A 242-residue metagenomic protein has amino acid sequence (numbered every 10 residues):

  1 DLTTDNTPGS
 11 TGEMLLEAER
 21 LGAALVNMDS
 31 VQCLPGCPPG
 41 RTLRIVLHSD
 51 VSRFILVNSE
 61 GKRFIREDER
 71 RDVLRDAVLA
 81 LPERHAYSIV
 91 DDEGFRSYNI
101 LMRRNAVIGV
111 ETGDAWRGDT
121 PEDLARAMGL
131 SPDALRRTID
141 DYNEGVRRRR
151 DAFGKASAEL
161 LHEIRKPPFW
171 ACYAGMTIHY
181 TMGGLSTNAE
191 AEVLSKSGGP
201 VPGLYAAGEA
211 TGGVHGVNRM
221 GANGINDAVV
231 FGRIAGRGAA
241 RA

Functional and structural regions predicted by a protein language model:
D1-E17, C172, T211-A242: A conserved FAD-binding loop/helix module that cradles the flavin
D5-P8, R44-H48, V78-L79, A174-T177 (+1 more regions): Short Gly/Pro-enriched turn/cap motifs at secondary-structure boundaries
L15-A134: An anion/pyrophosphate-binding glycine-rich loop and adjacent beta-alpha core in soluble alpha-beta enzymes
C33-P38, D72-R75, M176-M182, A210-I225: Glycine-rich phosphate/pyrophosphate-binding beta-alpha loops
S59-E60, A189, K196, V230: Short, ordered coil/turn segments that flank beta-strands lining enzyme active or ligand-binding pockets
R63-F64, V193, I234: Hydrophobic "anchor" residues
A134-N218: A glycine-rich dinucleotide-binding beta-alpha-beta segment and adjacent secondary-structure elements that constitute
